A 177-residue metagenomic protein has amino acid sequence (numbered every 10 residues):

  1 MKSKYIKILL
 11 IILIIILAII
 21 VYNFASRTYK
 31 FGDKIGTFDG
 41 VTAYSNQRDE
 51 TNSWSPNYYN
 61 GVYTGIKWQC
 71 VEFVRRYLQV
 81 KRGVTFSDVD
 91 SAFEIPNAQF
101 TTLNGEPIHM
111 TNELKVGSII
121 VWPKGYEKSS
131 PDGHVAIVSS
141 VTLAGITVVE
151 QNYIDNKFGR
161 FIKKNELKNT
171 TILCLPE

Functional and structural regions predicted by a protein language model:
M1-L17: N-terminal Sec-pathway targeting helices
L9, F24-R27, S129-E177: Aromatic- and glycine-rich peptidoglycan recognition patches
I16-I20, P123: Hydrophobic/aromatic-rich, well-ordered segments within soluble, folded domains that form packed cores
I19-S91: N-terminal capping segments
T85, D90-S91, M110, K163-E166: Short, solvent-exposed coil/turn linker segments
D88, F100-N104, N156, R160-I162: Ligand-binding pocket scaffold of soluble enzyme catalytic domains
F93-Y153: ...with weaker cross-activation on analogous glycine-rich loops/strands in unrelated enzymes
